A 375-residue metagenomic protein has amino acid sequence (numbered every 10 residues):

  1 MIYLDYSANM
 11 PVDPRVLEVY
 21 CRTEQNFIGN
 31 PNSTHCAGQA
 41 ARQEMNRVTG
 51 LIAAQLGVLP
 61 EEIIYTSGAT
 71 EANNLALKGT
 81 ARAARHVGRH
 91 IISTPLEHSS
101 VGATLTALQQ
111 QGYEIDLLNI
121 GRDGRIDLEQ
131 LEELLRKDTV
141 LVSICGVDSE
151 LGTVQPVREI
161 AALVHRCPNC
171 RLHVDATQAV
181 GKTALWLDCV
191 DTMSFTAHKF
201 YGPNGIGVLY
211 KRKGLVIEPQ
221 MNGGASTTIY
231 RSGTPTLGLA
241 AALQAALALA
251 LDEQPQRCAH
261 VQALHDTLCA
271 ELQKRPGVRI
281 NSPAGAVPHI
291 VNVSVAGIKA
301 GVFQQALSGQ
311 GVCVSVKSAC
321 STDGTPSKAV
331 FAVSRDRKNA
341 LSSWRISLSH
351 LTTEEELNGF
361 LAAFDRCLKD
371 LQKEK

Functional and structural regions predicted by a protein language model:
M1-K375: Pyridoxal 5′-phosphate
